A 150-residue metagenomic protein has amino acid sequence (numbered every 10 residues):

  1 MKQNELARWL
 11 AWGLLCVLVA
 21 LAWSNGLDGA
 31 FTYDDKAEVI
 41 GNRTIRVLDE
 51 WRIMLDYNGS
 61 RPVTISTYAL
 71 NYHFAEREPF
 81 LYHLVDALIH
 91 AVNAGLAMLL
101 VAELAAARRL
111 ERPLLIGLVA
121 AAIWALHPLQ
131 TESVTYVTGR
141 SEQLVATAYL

Functional and structural regions predicted by a protein language model:
M1-L150: Polytopic membrane enzymes that build or remodel cell-surface glycoconjugates and lipids
